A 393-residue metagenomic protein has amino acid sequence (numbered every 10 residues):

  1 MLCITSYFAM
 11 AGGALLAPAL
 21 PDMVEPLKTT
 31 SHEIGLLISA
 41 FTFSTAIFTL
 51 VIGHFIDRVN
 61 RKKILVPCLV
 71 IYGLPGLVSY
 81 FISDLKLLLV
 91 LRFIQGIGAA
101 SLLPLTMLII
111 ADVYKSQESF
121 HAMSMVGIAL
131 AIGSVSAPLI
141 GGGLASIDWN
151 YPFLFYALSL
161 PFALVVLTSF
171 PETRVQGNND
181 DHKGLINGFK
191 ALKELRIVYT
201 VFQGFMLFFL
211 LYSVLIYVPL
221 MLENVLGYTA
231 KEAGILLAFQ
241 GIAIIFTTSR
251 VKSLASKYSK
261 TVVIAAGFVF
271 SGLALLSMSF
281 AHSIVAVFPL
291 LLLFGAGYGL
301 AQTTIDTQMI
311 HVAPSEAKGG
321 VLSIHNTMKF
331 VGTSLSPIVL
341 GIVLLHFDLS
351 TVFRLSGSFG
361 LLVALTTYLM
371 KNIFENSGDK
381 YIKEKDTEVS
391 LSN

Functional and structural regions predicted by a protein language model:
K28, N60, F81-L87, G98 (+3 more regions): Helix-breaking motifs and short loop linkers at transmembrane-helix boundaries and internal kinks in secondary membrane
I47-S83: Conserved MFS/SLC helix-loop-helix module at the cytosolic interface between two early adjacent transmembrane helices
T49-N60, T247-S259, L344-L345: Helix-to-loop junctions at the C-terminal end of transmembrane segments in multipass secondary transporters
P75, K86-I94, V285-L293: Paired small-residue
L85, L91-L130: Cytoplasmic helix-loop-helix junction between adjacent transmembrane helices in 12-TM secondary transporters
M125-T168: Helix-loop-helix hairpin linking two adjacent transmembrane segments in secondary transporters
A157-Q176, T366-K371: C-terminal membrane-cytosol helix-exit motif in multi-pass small-molecule transporters
P171-T200: Juxtamembrane intracellular "pre-TM" segments in multi-pass secondary transporters
